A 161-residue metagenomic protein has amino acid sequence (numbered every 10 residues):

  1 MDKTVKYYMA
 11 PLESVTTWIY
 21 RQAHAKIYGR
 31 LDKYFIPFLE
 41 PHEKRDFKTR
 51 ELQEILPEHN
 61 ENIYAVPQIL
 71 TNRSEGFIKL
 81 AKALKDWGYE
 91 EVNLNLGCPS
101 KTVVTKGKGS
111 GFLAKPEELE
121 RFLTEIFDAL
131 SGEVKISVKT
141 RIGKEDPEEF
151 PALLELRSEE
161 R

Functional and structural regions predicted by a protein language model:
Y7-A10, Y34-I36, A65-I69, V92-L94 (+1 more regions): Hydrophobic faces of well-ordered beta-strands that scaffold small-molecule active sites in alpha/beta enzyme cores
L12-A83: Glycine-rich, positively charged N-terminal anion/phosphate-binding segment
S14, E75-G76, K135, T140-L154: Active-site glycine- and acidic-residue-rich loops that bind and position anionic ligands or nucleotide-like cofactors
R21, A81-K82, P116-F127, F150-E155: Generic structural signal for well-ordered alpha-helices, preferentially at hydrophobic/aromatic core positions
E40-R45, L96-P116: Glycine-rich, proline-tolerant flexible connector loops at the mouths of alpha/beta enzymes
I55-V66, S110-S137: Alpha-helix-loop-beta-strand connector modules within alpha/beta enzyme cores
V66-Y89, G111-R121, P147: Glycine-rich anion/phosphate-binding loops
E160-R161: Conserved small/polar residues in nucleotide/adenosyl-binding loops
